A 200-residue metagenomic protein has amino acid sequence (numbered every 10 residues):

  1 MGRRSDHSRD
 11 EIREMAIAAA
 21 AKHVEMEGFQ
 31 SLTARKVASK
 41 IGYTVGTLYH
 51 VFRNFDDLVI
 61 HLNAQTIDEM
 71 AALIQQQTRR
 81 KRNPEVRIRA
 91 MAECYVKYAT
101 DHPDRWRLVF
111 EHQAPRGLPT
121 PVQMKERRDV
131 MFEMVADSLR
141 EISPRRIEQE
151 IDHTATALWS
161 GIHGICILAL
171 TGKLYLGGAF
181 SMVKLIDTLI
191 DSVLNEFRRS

Functional and structural regions predicted by a protein language model:
M1-E11, K22, K81, R199-S200: N-terminal intrinsically disordered/low-complexity leader segments
D10-A18, E25, Q30-S31, V51-Q75 (+3 more regions): An amphipathic alpha-helix adjacent to DNA-recognition modules
L32-S39, L48: Append "Primarily bacterial transcriptional regulators
Q75, P119-P144, D152-T156, V183-N195: Amphipathic alpha-helical packing segments from all-alpha helical-bundle domains
Q75-D104, R145-L158: Hydrophobic alpha-helical connector segments
D101, L158-G177, S192-S200: Amphipathic C-terminal alpha-helical segment
F110-G117, G172-Y175: Short linear capping/connector segments at secondary-structure termini
